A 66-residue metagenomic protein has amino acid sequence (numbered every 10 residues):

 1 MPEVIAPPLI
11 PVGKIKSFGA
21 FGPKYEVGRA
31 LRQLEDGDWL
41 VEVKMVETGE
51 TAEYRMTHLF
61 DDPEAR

Functional and structural regions predicted by a protein language model:
M1-K14: Mixed-charge, Lys/Arg-rich low-complexity intrinsically disordered regions
P11-G19, V43: A short beta-strand micro-motif
F21-K24, T48-E50: Short acidic/polar mixed-charge low-complexity motifs
P23-R32: Short beta-strand-centered aromatic/proline hotspots
G37-E42: Short aromatic-glycine-enriched beta-strand elements
M45-R66: Intrinsically disordered, low-complexity, charged/polar segments
